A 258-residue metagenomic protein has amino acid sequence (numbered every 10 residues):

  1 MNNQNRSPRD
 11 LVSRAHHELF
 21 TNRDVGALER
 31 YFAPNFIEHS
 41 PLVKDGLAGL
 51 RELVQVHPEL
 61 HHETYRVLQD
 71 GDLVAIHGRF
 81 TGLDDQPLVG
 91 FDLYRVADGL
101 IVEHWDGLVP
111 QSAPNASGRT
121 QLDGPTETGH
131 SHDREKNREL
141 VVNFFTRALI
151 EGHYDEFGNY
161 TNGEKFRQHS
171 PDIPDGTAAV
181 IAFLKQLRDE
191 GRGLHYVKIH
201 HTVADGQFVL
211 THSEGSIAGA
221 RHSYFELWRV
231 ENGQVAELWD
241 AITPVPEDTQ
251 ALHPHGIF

Functional and structural regions predicted by a protein language model:
M1-F258: C-terminal and inter-domain tail/linker signature
